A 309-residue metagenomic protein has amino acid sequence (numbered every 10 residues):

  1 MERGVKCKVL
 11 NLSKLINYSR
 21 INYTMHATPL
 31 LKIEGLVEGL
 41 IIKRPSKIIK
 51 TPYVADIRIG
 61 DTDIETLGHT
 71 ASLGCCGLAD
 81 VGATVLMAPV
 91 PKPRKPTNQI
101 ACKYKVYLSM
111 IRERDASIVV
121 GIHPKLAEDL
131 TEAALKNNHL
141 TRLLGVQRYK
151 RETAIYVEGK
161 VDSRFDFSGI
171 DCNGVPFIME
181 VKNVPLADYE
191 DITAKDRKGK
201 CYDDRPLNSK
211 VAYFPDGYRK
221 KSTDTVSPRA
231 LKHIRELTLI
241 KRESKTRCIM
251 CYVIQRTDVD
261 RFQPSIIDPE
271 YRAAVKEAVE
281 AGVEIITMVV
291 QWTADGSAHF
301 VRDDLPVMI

Functional and structural regions predicted by a protein language model:
N11-E34: Short boundary/loop segments of OB/S1/cold-shock single-stranded nucleic-acid-binding domains
I42-K47, R114, I118-K125, L140-A194 (+3 more regions): Active-site metal-binding core of divalent-cation-utilizing nuclease and nuclease-like domains
P45-I48, A88-T97: Short, charged beta-turn/beta-strand-edge "cap" motif at the junction between a beta-strand and an adjacent loop
I48-D56: Short aromatic-glycine-enriched beta-strand elements
L73-L86: Short nucleic-acid-contacting surface segments enriched for D/E, G, S/T with interspersed K/R
K95-I118: OB-fold/S1-family single-stranded nucleic acid-binding modules
K200-P269, V289-Q291: Nucleic-acid nuclease catalytic cores
R242, R256-I309: Domain-level recognition of nuclease-like catalytic cores that cleave nucleotide substrates
